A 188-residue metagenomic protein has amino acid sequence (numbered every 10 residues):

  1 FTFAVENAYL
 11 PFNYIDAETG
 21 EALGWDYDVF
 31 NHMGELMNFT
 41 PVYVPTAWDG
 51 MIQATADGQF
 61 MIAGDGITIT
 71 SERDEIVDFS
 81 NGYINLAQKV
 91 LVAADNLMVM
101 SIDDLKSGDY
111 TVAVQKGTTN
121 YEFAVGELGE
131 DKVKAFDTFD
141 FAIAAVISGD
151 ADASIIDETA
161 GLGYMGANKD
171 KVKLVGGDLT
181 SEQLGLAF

Functional and structural regions predicted by a protein language model:
F1-G66: Extracytoplasmic small-molecule ligand-binding "clamshell" domains of the periplasmic binding protein/Venus flytrap
T2-A4, L91, T111-V114, S154 (+1 more regions): Short, well-ordered beta-strand segments
N7, A17, G24-D28, L36-N38 (+8 more regions): Extracytoplasmic
N7, I84-V92, E158-F188: Periplasmic-binding protein-like
A8-P11, W48-M51, I67-E72, D95-M98 (+5 more regions): Solvent-exposed loop/turn segments at secondary-structure junctions within structured extracellular/periplasmic domains
N13-A17, F30-N38, I102, T119-D137 (+1 more regions): Ligand-binding cleft/hinge of the Venus flytrap
H32-L36, V44-P45, D49-I62, I76-D78 (+5 more regions): Short helices/loops that flank or line small-molecule/ion binding pockets
A93-Y110: Flexible hinge/capping segments at coil-to-helix
